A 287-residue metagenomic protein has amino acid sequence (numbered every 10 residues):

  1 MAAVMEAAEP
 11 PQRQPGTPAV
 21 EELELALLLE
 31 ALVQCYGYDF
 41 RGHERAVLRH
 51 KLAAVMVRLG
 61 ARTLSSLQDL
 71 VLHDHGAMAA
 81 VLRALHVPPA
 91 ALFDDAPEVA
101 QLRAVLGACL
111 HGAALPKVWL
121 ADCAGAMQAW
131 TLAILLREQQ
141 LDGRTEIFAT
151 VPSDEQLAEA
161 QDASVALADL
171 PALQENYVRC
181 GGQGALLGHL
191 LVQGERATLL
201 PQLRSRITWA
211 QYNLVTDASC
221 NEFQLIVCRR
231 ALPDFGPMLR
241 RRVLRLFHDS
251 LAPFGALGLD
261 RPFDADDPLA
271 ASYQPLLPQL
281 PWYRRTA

Functional and structural regions predicted by a protein language model:
A2-W119, R261: Conserved AdoMet
A113-Q128, T145-F148: Conserved class I S-adenosyl-L-methionine
G125-Q140: Conserved SAM-binding loop of SAM-dependent methyltransferases across substrates and taxa, primarily the Class I
T145-V227, A231-D234, L239, D264: Extended basic-aromatic, gly/pro-enriched interface segments that bind polyanionic ligands
L225, D266-A287: Core SAM-dependent methyltransferase catalytic element
R241-P253: A short glycine-rich, Lys/Arg-flanked "PGG" loop and its adjoining helix->strand segment in the class I
P253-R261: Conserved beta-strand signature within the Rossmann-like core of class I S-adenosyl-L-methionine
